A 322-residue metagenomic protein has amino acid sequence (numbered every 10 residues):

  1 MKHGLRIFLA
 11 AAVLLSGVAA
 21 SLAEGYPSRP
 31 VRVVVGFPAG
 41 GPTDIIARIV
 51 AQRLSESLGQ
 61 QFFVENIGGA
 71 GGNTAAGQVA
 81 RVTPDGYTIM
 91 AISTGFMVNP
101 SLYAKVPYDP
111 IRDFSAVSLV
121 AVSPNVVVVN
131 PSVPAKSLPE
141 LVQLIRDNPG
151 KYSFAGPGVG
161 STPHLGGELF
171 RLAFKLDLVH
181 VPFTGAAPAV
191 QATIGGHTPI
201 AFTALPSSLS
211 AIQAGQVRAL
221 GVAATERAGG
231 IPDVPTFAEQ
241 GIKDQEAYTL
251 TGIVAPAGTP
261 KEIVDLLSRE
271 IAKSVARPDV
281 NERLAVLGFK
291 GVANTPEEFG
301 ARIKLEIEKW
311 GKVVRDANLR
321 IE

Functional and structural regions predicted by a protein language model:
K2-A10: Sec-dependent signal peptide recognition, specifically the positively charged N-region followed immediately by
G17-A20: N-terminal signal peptide c-region/cleavage motif recognized by signal peptidases
L22-R112, K151, V159, K175-I200 (+3 more regions): N-terminal (or domain-start) structured segment
S28-P30, L176, A238-E239, K261-E322: An extracytoplasmic/periplasmic, membrane-proximal ligand-sensing/linker region
R81-Y87, L102-P188, F237, L250-R283: Hinge/capping helix and adjacent helix->loop/strand transition within the periplasmic-binding protein
A91-I92, L119, F183, F202-T203 (+3 more regions): Short beta-strand and adjacent tight-turn residues that come in two discontinuous sequence segments and form the edges
F96-K105, H164, L169-A173, I200-V234: A ligand-binding cleft/hinge motif common to bilobed small-molecule-binding domains
